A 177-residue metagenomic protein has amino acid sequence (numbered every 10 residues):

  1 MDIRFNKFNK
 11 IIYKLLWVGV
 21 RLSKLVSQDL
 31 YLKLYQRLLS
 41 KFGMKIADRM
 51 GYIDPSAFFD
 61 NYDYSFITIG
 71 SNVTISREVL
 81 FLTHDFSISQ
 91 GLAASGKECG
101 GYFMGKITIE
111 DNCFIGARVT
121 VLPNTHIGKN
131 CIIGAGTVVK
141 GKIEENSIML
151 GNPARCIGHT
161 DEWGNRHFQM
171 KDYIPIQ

Functional and structural regions predicted by a protein language model:
M1-M44, N72, D85-Q90, N152-Q177: Terminal amphipathic alpha-helical/low-complexity segments used for targeting or macromolecular assembly
F8-I11, I107, N112-V119, K140-G141 (+2 more regions): Short flexible/disordered coil segments
L30, L34, G116, G134: Short, conserved clusters of charged catalytic residues that mark active-site and nucleotide-handling motifs
L38-P55, F59: N-terminal segments that cap or nucleate solenoid repeat domains
D54-H126, N152-P153, H159-D161, R166: Flexible, glycine/small-residue-enriched loop-and-beta-strand segment within the central core of proteins
H126-K142, N146-I148: C-terminal/domain-terminus segments
